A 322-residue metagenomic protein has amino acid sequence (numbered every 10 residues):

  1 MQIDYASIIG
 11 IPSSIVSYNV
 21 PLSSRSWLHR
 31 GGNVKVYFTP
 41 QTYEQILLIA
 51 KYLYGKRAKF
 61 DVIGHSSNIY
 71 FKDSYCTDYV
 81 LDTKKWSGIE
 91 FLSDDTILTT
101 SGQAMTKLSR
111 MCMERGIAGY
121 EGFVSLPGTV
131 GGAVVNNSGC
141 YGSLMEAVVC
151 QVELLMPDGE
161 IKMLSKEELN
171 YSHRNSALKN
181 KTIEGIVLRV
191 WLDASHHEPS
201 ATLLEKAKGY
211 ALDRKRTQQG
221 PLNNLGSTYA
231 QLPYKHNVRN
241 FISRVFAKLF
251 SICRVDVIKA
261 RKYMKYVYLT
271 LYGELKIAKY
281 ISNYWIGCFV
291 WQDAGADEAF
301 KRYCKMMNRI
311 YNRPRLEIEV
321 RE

Functional and structural regions predicted by a protein language model:
M1-S24: N-terminal accessory segments
Y5-G10, I49-L53, L203-Y210, F300-M307: Short amphipathic alpha-helices in soluble, non-transmembrane regions that often serve as interface/regulatory elements
Y18, S24, I69, M156 (+2 more regions): Phosphate/pyrophosphate- and phosphate-bearing ligand-binding catalytic cores of soluble enzymes
S26-S87, T99-G102, E317, R321: Glycine-rich N-terminal segment of FAD-binding domains in flavoprotein oxidoreductases, spanning the beta-loop-helix
R30-N33, F38-Y43, Y70-G88, V135-S165 (+1 more regions): Structural signature of FAD isoalloxazine-binding scaffolds in flavoprotein oxidoreductases
Y43-L48, Y52-D61, K85-G131, L155: FAD-binding glycine-rich core of flavoenzymes that anchor FAD
I69, S109-C112, E121-V124, N137-L144 (+3 more regions): A generic local secondary-structure boundary/capping motif
